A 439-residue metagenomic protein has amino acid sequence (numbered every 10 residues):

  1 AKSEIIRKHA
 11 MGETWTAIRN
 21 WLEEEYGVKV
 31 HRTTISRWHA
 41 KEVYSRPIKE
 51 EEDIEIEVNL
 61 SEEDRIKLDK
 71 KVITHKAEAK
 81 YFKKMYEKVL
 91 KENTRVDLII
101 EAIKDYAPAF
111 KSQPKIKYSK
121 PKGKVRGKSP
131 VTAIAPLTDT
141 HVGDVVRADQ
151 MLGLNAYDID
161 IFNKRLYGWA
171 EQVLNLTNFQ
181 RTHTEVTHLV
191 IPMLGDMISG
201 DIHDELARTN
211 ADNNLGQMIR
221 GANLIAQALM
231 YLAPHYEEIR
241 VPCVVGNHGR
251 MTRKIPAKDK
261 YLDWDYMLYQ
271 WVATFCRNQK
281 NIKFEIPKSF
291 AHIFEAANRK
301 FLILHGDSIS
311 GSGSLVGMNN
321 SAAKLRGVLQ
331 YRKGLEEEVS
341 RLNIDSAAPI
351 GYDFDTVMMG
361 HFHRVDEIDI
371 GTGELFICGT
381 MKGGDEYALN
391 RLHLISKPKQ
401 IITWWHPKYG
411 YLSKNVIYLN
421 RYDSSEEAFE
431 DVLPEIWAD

Functional and structural regions predicted by a protein language model:
A1-E13: Short, amphipathic alpha-helical "recognition" segments used to contact nucleic acids or chromatin
A17-L22: Short alpha-helical "recognition helix" segments of helix-turn-helix
E23-R37: Short, basic interhelical loop/turn and adjoining N-cap of the next helix at nucleic-acid- or acidic-partner-contacting
S36-H183: Basic, amphipathic N-terminal segments that precede the first structured/catalytic domain
W38, H141, N247-G249, H305 (+1 more regions): Histidine-centered active-site/metal-ligand motif
Y118-T140, A148, L152-T274: Core catalytic region of metal-dependent phosphoesterases/phosphodiesterases, especially metallo-beta-lactamase-like
A233, K260-S289, A297-L302, D307-L419: Conserved beta-sheet core of the metallophosphoesterase superfamily
P407-D439: A short C-terminal boundary segment appended to hydrolase-like catalytic domains
